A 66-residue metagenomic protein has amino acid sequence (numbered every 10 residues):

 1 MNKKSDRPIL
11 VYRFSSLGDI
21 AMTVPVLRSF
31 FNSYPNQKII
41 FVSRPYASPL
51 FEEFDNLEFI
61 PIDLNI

Functional and structural regions predicted by a protein language model:
M1-I66: Catalytic machinery of carbohydrate-active enzymes, primarily nucleotide-sugar-dependent glycosyltransferases
